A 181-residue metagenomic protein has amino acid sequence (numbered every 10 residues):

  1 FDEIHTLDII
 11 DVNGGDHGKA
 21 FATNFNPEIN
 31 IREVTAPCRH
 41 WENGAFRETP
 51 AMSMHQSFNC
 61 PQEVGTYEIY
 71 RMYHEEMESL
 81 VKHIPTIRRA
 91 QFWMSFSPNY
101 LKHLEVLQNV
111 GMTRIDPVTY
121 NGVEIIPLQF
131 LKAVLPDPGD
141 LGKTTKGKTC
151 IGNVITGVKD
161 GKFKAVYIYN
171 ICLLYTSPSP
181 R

Functional and structural regions predicted by a protein language model:
D2-S177, R181: C-terminal catalytic/substrate-binding lobe primarily of soluble NAD(P)-dependent oxidoreductases
